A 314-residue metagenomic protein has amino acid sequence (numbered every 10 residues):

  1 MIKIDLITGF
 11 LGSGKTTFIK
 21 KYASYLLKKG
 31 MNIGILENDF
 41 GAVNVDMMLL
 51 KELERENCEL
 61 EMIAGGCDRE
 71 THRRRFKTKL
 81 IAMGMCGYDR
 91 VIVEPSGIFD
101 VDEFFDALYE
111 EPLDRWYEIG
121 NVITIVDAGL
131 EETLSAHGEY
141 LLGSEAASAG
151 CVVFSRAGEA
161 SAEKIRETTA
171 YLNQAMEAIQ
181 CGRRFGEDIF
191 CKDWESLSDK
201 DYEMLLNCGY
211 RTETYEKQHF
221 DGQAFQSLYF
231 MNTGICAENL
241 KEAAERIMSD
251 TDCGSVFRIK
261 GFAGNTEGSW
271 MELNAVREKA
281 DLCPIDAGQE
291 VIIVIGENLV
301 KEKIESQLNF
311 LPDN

Functional and structural regions predicted by a protein language model:
M1-I2, G288-E290: A short, charged/proline- and glycine-enriched loop that marks the coil->beta-strand transition at the N-terminal
I2-T8, S13, T17-S135: Nucleotide-state-sensitive switch-loop elements of NTP-binding domains
G34-L36, K260-A263, V294: Short, hydrophobic beta-strand segments that form beta-sheet elements in well-ordered domains
E37, V126, A275-R277, G296: Flexible glycine-/small-residue-rich
A42, S148-G288, L299-K301, N309-N314: C-terminal accessory "lid"/substrate-recognition subdomains
M83, I98-R183: Conserved C-terminal guanine-recognition region of P-loop GTPase G domains, centered on the G4
E290-G296: Short, well-ordered beta-strand elements
